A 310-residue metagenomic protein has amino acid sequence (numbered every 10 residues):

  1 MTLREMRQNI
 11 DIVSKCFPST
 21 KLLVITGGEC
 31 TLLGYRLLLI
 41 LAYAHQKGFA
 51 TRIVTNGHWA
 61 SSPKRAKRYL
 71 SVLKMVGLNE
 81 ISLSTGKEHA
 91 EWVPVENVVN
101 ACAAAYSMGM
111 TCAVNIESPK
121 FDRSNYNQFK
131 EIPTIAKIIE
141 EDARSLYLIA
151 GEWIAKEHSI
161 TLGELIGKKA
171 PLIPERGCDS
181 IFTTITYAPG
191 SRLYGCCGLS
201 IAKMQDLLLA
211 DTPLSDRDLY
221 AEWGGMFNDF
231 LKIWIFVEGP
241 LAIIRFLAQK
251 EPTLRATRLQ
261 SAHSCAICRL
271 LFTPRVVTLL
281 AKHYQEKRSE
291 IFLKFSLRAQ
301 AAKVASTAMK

Functional and structural regions predicted by a protein language model:
M1-T55, A60-K67, R275-L279, E286-A305: Conserved alpha-helical substructure of the radical SAM core
L32-E175, D179-F182: Conserved AdoMet/S-adenosylmethionine-binding subsite of the radical SAM
I132, T184, A202-Q205, L271-P274: Secreted/processed peptides and extracellular or luminal domains of membrane proteins
K137-K168, G198-R258: C-terminal accessory region of radical SAM enzymes
C178, C196-C197, C265-C268: Disulfide-bonded cysteines in secreted/extracellular proteins and peptides
Y187-A188: Short, acidic, Ser/Thr-enriched surface-loop or helix-capping motifs
R192-L193: Hydrophobic "anchor" residues
W234-K310: Radical SAM enzyme core and accessory elements
